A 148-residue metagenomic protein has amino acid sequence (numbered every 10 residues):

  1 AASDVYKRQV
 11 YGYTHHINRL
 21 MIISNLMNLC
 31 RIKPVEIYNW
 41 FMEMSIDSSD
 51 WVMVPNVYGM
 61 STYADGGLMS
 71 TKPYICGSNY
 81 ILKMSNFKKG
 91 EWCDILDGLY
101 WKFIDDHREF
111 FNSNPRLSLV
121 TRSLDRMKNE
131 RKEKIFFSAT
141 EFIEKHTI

Functional and structural regions predicted by a protein language model:
A2-Y6: Short, small-residue-biased leader/transition segments that mark boundaries at the very start of proteins
R8-Y58, E91-G98: Structured ligand/cofactor/substrate-binding pocket environments in proteins
M42-R131: C-terminal, helix-dominated tail/subdomain
R122-I148: C-terminal region detector
